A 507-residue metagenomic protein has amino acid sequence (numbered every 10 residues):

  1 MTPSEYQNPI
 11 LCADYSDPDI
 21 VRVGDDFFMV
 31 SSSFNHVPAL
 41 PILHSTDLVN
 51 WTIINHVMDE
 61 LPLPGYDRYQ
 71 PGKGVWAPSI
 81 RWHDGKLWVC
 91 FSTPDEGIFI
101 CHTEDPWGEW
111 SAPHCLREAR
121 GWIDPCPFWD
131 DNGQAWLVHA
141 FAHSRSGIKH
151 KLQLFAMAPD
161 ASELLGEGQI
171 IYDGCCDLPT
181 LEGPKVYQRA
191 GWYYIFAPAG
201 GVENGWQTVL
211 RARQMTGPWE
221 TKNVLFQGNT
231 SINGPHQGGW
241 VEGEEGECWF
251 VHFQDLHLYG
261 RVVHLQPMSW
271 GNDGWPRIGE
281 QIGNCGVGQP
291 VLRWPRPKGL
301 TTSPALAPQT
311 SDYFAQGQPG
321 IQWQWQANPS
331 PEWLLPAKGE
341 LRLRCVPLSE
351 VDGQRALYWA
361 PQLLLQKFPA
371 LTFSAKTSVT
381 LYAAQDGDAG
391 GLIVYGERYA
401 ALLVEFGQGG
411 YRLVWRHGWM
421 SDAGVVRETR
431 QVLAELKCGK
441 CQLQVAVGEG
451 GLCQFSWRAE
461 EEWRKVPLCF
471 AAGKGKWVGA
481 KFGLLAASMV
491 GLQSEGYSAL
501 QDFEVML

Functional and structural regions predicted by a protein language model:
M1-L507: Carbohydrate-active catalytic/glycan-binding domains of CAZyme proteins, especially the secreted or lumenal ectodomains
